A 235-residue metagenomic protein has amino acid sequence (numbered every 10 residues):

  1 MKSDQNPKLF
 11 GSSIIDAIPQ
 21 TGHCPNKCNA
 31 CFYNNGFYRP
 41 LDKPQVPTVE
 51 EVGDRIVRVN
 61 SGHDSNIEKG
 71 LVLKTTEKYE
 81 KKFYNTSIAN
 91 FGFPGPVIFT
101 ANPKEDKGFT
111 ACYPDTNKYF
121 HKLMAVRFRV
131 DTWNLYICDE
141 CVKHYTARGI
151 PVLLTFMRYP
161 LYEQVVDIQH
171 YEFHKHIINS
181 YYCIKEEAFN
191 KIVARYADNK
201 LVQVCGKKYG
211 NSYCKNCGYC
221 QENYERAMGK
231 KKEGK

Functional and structural regions predicted by a protein language model:
M1-D4, V166-K235: C-terminal accessory extensions appended to soluble enzyme cores
M1-K43, N211-G229: Canonical Radical SAM [4Fe-4S] cluster-binding loop centered on the CxxxCxxC motif and its immediate flanking residues
L41-E51, G229-K235: Short cysteine/histidine-rich metal-coordination sites, predominantly Zn2+-binding motifs
Q45-Y196: Conserved AdoMet/S-adenosylmethionine-binding subsite of the radical SAM
